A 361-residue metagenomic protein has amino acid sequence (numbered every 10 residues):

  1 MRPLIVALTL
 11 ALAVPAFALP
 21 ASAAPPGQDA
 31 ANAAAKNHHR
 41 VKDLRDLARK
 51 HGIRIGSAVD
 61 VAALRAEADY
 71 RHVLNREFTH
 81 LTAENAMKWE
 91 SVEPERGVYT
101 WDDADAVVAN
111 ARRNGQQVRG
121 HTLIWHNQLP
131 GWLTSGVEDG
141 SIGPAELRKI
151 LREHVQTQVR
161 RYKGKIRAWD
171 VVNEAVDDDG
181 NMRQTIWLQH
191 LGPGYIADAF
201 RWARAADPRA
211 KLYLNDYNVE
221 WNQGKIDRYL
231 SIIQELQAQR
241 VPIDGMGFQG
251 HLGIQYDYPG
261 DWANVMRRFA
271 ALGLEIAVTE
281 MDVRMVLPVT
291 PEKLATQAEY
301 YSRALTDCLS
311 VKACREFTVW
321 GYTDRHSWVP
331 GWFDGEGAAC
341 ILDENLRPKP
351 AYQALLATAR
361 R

Functional and structural regions predicted by a protein language model:
M1-P25: Secretory targeting and sorting signals
A35-H80, E84: Boundary/entry segment of secreted carbohydrate-active catalytic domains
L44, R76-P94, D103-V219: Substrate-binding cleft and catalytic face of glycoside hydrolase catalytic domains, especially the flexible beta-alpha
I55-V61, D170-V171, A197-I226, A277-E280 (+1 more regions): Aromatic-lined carbohydrate-recognition surfaces of secreted/lumenal glycan-active proteins
A58-D69, W89-D102, V176-N181, V219-R228 (+2 more regions): Acidic-and-aromatic substrate-binding clefts and catalytic sites of carbohydrate-active enzymes
V61-E77, K149-Q158, G224-L236, Y300-L305: Short, acidic/polar
T79-N85, N173, A206-D216, Y229-Y256 (+1 more regions): Aromatic- and acid-rich polysaccharide-binding/catalytic face of secreted or lumenal carbohydrate-active enzymes
K211-V219, G250-G253, F269-Y301, G321-P330 (+1 more regions): Active-site clefts of carbohydrate-active enzymes
